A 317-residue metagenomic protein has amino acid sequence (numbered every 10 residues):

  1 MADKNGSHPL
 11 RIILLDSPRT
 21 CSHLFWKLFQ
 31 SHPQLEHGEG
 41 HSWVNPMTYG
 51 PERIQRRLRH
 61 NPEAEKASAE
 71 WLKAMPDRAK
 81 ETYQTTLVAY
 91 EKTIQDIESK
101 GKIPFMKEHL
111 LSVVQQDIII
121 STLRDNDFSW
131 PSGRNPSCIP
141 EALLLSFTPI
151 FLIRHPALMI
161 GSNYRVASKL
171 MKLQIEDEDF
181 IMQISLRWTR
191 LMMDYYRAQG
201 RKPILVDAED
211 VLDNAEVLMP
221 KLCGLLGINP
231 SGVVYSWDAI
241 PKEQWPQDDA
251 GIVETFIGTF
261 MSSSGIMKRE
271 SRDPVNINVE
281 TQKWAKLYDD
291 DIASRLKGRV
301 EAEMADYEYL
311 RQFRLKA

Functional and structural regions predicted by a protein language model:
M1-I12, P230-A317: PAPS-dependent sulfotransferases, especially Golgi type II membrane carbohydrate sulfotransferases
M1-T93: PAPS-dependent sulfotransferase catalytic core
N5-H8, I94-I103, L143-L145: Flexible, charged surface loops at secondary-structure boundaries
I13-D16, E36-G40, P104-K107, P149-L152 (+1 more regions): A structural signal for short, well-ordered beta-strand segments and their strand-loop junctions that often border
L14-P18, W26-Q30, T48, A69-P76 (+7 more regions): "… SH3/SAM/PH, and C2H2 zinc fingers" -> "… SH3/SAM/PH, FHA domains, and C2H2 zinc fingers"
C21-H32, V206, V211-G232, P246-S271: PAPS/PAP-binding and catalytic site of the sulfotransferase fold
K66-P131, L152: A basic- and aromatic-enriched beta-loop-alpha substructure that forms the phosphate/nucleotide- and DNA/RNA-contacting
H109-P203, A208-V233: PAPS-dependent sulfotransferase catalytic domain
